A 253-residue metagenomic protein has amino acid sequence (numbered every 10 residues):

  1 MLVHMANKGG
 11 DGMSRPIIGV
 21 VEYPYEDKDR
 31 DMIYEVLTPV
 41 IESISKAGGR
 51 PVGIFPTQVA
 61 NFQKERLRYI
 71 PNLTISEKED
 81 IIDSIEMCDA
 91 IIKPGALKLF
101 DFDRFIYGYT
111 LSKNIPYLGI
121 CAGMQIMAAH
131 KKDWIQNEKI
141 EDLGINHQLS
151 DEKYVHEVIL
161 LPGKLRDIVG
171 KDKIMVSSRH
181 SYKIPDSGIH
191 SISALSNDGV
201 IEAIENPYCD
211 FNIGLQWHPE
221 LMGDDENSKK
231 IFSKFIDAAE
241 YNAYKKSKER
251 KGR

Functional and structural regions predicted by a protein language model:
M1-A122, Q136, E141-V169, K173 (+4 more regions): N-terminal beta1-alpha1 cap of cysteine-dependent amidohydrolase-like domains
I126-A128: Structured adenosyl-cofactor binding patch, chiefly the S-adenosyl-L-methionine
M175-S181, I204: Short catalytic/ligand-gating loop segments at beta-alpha or beta-beta junctions within enzyme catalytic domains
I213-W217: Active-site-proximal beta-strand elements of phosphoester/diester hydrolases
